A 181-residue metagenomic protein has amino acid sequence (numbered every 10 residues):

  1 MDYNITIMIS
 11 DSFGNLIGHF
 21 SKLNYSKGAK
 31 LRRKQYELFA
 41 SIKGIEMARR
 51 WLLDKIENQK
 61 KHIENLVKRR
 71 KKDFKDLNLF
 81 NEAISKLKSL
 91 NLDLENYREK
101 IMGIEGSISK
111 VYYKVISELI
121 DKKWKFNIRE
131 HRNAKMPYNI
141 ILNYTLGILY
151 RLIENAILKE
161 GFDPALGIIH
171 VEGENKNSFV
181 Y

Functional and structural regions predicted by a protein language model:
M1-Q35: Trp/Phe/Arg-rich N-terminal binding region typifying the photolyase-homology
K27-Y181: Active-site helix-to-loop segments that bind/position phosphate- or nucleotide-bearing substrates and donors across
